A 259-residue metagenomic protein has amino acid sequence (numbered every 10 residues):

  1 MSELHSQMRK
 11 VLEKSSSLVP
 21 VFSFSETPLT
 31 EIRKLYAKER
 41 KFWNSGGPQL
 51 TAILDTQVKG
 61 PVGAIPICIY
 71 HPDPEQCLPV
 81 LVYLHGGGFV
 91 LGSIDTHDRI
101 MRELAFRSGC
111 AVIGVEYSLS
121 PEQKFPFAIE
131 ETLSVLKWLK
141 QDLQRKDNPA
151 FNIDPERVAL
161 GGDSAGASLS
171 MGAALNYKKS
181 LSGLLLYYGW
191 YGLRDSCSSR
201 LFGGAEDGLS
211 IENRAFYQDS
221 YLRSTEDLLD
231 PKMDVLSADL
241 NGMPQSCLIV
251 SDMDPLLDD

Functional and structural regions predicted by a protein language model:
M1-I69: A glycine/proline-hinged amphipathic helix-loop "lid/cap" segment that gates access to hydrophobic ligand pockets
K59-P61, I67-C77, L236-L240: Short beta-strand-to-loop junctions in surface cap/lid or active-site-entrance loops
C77-G87: Short beta-strand element of the alpha/beta-hydrolase
D95-G114: Short amphipathic alpha-helix adjacent to the substrate-entry channel of hydrolases
K140, A167-K178: Short glycine-enriched nucleophile-adjacent loop and the immediately C-terminal alpha-helix near the catalytic center
K140-A159: Gly/Ser-rich "nucleophile elbow"/oxyanion-hole loop immediately N-terminal to the catalytic nucleophile in hydrolases
L175-E226: Hydrolase active-site cap/lid region
L248-V250: Short beta-strand/loop motif that positions the catalytic acidic residue of the alpha/beta-hydrolase fold
